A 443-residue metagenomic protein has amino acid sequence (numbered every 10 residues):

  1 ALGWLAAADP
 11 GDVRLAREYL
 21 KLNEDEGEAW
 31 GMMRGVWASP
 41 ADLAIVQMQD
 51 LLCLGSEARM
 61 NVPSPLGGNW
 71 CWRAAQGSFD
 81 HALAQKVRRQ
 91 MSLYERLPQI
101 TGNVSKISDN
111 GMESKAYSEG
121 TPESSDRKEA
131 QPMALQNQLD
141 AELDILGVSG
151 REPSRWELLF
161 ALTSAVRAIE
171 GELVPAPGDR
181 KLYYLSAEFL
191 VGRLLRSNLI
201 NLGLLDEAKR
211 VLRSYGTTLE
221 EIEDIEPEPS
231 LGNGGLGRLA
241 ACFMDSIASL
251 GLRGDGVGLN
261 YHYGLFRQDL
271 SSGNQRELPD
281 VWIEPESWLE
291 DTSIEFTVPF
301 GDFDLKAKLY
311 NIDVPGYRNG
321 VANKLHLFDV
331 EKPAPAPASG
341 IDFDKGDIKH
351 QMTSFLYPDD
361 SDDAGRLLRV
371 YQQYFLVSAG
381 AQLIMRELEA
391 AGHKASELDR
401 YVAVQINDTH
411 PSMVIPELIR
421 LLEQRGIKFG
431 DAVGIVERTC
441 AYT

Functional and structural regions predicted by a protein language model:
A1-L43, Q49-L51, V62-L66, C71-G77: Alpha-amylase-like alpha-glycosidases and glucanotransferases acting on alpha-linked glucans and related
L2-A8, G55-R59, A82-K86, L195-S197 (+1 more regions): Short conserved micro-motifs at the rims of enzyme active sites and ligand-binding pockets
P40-L43, E57, G67-N69, A322-K324 (+1 more regions): Active-site lining segments that contact anionic ligands and/or coordinate catalytic metals
I45, L52-G102: Structured C-terminal cap/extension of enzyme domains
Q47-D50, Q76, D329, I406-D408: Active-site proximal loops enriched in glycine and acidic residues that flank catalytic Cys/His/Asp and coordinate
Q47-L51, V257-N260: Acidic carboxylate-rich catalytic motifs and surrounding loops in phosphoryl-/glycosyl-chemistry enzymes
G111-T443: A conserved ligand/cofactor-binding region detector
